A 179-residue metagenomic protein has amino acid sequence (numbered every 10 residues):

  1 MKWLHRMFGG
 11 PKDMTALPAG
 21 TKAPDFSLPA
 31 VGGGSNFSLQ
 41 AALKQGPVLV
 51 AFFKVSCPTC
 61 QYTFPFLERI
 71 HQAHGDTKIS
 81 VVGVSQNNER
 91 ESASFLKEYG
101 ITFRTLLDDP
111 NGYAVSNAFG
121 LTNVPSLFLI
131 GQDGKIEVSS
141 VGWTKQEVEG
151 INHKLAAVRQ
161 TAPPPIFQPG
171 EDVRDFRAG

Functional and structural regions predicted by a protein language model:
M1-V48, D76, K97-E98, G120-N123 (+1 more regions): Non-globular targeting/processing and membrane-anchoring segments
S38-Q61, L67: Short active-site neighborhood of thiol/selenol oxidoreductases, capturing the structured segment around
K54, V84-Q86, Q132: Cofactor-binding loop segments of dinucleotide-utilizing enzymes, especially the Rossmann-like FAD- and NAD(P)+-binding
Q61-Y99, N111-V115: Structural microenvironment flanking redox-active thiols in thiol-disulfide oxidoreductases
L96-F128: Short, internal strand/loop/helix patches that form the active-site neighborhood or redox-interaction surface
F128-E137, V141: Short, glycine-anchored, charge-dense loop/turn motifs used at functional sites
